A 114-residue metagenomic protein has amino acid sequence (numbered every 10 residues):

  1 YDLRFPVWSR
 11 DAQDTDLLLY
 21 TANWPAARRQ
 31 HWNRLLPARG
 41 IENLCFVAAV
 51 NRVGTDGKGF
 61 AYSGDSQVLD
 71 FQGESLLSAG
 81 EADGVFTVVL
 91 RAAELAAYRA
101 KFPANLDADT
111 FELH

Functional and structural regions predicted by a protein language model:
L3-F86: CN hydrolase (nitrilase-like) catalytic-core segments centered on the catalytic cysteine and neighboring Lys/Glu
L36, L90-R91, L113: Residue-level signal for alpha-helical context at structural boundaries
G84-K101: A short, polar/charged loop-to-alpha-helix boundary motif
A96-H114: Cysteine/selenocysteine-centered motifs that mediate thiol-based redox chemistry or coordinate metal-sulfur cofactors
